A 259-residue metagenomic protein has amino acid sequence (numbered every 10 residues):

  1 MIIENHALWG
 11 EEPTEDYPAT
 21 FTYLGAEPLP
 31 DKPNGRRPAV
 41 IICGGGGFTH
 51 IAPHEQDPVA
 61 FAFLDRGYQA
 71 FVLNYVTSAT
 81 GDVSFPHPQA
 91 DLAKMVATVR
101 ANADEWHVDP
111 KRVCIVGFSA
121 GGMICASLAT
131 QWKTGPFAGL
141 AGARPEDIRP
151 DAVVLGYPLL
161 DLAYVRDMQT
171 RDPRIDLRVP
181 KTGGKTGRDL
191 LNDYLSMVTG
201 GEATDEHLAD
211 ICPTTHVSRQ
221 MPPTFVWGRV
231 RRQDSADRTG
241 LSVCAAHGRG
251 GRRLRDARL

Functional and structural regions predicted by a protein language model:
M1-G35: N-terminal cap/lid segment of alpha/beta-hydrolase-fold proteins
N34, P53-F71: Short amphipathic alpha-helix adjacent to the substrate-entry channel of hydrolases
R36-G45: Short beta-strand element of the alpha/beta-hydrolase
I51-P53, L73-P110: Catalytic nucleophile-loop/oxyanion-hole region of alpha/beta-hydrolase and closely related hydrolase-like folds
A97-P173: Primarily recognizes the serine-hydrolase "nucleophile elbow" in alpha/beta-hydrolase and SGNH/GDSL folds
M168-H216: Mobile cap/lid helix-loop segments that gate and shape the active-site cleft of serine hydrolases
Q220, F225-G228: Short beta-strand/loop motif that positions the catalytic acidic residue of the alpha/beta-hydrolase fold
Q233-S242: Conserved alpha/beta-hydrolase "acid-adjacent" motif
